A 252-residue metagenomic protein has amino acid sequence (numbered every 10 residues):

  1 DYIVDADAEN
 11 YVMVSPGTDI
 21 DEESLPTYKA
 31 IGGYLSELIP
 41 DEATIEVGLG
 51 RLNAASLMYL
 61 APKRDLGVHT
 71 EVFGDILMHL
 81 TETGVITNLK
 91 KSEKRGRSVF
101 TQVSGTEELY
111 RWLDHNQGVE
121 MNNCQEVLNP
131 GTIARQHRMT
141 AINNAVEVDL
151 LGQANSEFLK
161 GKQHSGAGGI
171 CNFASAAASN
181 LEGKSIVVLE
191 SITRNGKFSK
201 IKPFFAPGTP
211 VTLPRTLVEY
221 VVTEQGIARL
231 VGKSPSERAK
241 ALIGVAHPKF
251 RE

Functional and structural regions predicted by a protein language model:
D1-E252: Conserved phosphate- and dinucleotide-binding cores of soluble alpha/beta proteins, encompassing both enzyme active
